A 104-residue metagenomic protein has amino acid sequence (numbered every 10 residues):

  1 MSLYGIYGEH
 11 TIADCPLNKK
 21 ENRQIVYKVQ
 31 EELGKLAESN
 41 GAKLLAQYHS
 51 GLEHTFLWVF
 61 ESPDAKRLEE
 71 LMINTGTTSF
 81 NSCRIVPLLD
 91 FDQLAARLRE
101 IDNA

Functional and structural regions predicted by a protein language model:
M1-H54, P63-K66, D92-A104: Short S/T/G/P-rich N-terminal loop/turn motif that feeds into the first structured element of a domain
I6-G8, W58, I85: A structural signal for short, well-ordered beta-strand segments
L52-W58, L71: Amphipathic, hydrophobic secondary-structure cores in small proteins
S62-Q93: An amphipathic, aromatic/His-enriched active-site/gating alpha helix that lines ligand/cofactor pockets
